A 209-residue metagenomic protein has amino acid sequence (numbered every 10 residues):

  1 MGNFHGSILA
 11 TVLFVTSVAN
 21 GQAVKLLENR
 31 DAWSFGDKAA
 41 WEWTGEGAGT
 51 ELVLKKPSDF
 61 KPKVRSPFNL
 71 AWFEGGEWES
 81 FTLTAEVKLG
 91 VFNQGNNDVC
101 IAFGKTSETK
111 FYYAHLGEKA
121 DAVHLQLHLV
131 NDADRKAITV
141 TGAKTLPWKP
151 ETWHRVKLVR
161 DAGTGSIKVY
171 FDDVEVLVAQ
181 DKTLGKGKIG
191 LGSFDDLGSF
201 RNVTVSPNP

Functional and structural regions predicted by a protein language model:
V12-N20: Hydrophobic h-region of N-terminal signal peptides that target proteins for export in Gram-negative bacteria
D31-S58, K63-P67: Extracellular glycan-recognition surfaces and repeat-rich motifs
P62-N131: Secretory/extracellular carbohydrate-interaction modules and structurally similar beta-sandwich "look-alikes"
N69-G75, G142-W148, G190: Beta-strand-rich interaction surfaces with strong enrichment in secreted/lumenal proteins
A85, E151-D161, I167-V169: Short tryptophan-centered beta-strand motifs in secreted/extracellular beta-sheet-rich domains of glycan-recognition
A85, V203-V205: Extracellular beta-strand elements of beta-rich domains used for carbohydrate recognition/degradation or cell-matrix
A133-R155: Short, aromatic/His-centered strand-loop micro-motif at the edge of beta-sheets
A179-R201: Flexible glycan-contacting loops in extracellular carbohydrate-active proteins
